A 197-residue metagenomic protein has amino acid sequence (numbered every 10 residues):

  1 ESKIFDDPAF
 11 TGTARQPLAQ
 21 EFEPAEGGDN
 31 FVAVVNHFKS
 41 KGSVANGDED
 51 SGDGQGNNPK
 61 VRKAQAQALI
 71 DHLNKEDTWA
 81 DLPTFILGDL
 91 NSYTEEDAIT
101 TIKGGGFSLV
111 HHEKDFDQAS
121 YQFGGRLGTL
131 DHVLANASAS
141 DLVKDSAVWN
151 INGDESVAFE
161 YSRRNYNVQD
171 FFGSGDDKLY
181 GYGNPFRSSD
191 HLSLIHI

Functional and structural regions predicted by a protein language model:
S2-Q16, E21-F22, D71-F85, N91-H196: Metal-dependent phosphoester-hydrolase catalytic domains
T13-E49: Beta-strand-turn-beta hairpins that frame and shape the catalytic cleft of phosphate-ester-processing enzymes
Q20, N30, A45, A64-A66 (+2 more regions): Beta-propeller domains
A33, F85-I86: Beta-strand elements within well-structured catalytic alpha/beta cores of enzymes that handle phosphate/sulfate esters
V35-N36, S40, G54, K63-Q67 (+3 more regions): Small-side-chain structural scaffolding
F38, D89-L90: Active-site metal-binding loops of divalent metal-dependent hydrolases
N46, G52-G54, N152: Extracytoplasmic/peripheral linker and loop segments enriched in polar/acidic and small residues with frequent Thr/Pro
D53-D81: A long, amphipathic alpha-helix that forms part of the scaffold/cap immediately adjacent to metal-dependent active
